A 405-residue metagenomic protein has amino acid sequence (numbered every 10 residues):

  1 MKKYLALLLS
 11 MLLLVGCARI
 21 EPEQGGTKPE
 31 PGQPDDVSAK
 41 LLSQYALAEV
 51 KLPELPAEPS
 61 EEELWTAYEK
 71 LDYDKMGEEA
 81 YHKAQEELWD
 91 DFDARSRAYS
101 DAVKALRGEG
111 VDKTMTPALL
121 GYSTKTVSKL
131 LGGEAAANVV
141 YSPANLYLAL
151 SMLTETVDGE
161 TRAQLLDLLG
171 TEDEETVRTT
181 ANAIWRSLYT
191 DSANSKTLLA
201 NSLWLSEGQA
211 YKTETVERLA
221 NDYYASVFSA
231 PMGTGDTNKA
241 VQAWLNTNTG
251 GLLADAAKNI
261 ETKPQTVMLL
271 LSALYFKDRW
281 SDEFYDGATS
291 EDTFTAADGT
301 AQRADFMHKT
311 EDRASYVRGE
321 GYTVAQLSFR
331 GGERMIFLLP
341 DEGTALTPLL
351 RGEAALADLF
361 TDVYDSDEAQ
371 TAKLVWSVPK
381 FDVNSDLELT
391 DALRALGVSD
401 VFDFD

Functional and structural regions predicted by a protein language model:
M1-Y4, L8: Positively charged n-region of N-terminal signal peptides that target proteins for export
L13-G16: C-terminal motif of bacterial Sec signal peptides marking the signal peptidase cleavage site
A18-G25: Bacterial lipoprotein signal-peptidase II cleavage site
G25-G132: N-terminal mature-domain "stem" immediately C-terminal to a signal peptide or N-terminal signal-anchor/transmembrane
S38, S43, E61-E69, Y73-E87 (+5 more regions): Non-catalytic, conformational "gating/processing" segments within enzyme and secreted inhibitor domains
A102-P117, T124-T197: Post-signal peptide N-terminal segment of secreted/secretory-pathway proteins
L165-L169, F284-E291, L346-L356: Short Gly/aromatic-enriched secondary-structure transition segments
P340-Q370: Internal alpha/beta scaffold segment
